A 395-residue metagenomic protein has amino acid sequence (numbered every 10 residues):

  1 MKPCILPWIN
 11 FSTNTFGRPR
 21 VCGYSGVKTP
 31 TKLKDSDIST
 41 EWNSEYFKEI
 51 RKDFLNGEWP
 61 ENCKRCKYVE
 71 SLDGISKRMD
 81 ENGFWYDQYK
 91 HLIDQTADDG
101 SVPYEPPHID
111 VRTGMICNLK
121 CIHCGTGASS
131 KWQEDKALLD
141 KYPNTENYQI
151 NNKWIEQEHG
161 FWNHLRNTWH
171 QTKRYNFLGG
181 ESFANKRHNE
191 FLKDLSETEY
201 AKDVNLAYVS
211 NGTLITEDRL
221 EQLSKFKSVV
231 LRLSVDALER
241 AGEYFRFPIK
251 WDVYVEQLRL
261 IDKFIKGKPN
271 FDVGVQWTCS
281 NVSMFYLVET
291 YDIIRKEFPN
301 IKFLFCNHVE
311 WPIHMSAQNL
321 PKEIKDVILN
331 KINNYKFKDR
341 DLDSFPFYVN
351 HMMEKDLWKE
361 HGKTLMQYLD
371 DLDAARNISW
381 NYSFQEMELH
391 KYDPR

Functional and structural regions predicted by a protein language model:
M1-N151, T168-W169, D341-R395: N-terminal pre-core extensions flanking Radical SAM catalytic domains
T15-F16, A207, F226-R232, D252-P394: Conserved C-terminal portion of the radical SAM core fold that forms the substrate/S-adenosylmethionine-binding
K34-D35, W42-K48, N56-C63, P106 (+10 more regions): A structural signal for well-ordered alpha-helical scaffolds and beta->alpha junctions
S39-W42, K64, C121, R166 (+3 more regions): Non-transmembrane alpha-helical segments in soluble domains of secreted/periplasmic/extracellular proteins
W59-R65, S76, Y104-E105, N176 (+3 more regions): Metal-dependent nucleotidyl/phosphoryl-transfer cores and adjacent nucleic-acid-binding surfaces
P106-I116, G125-Q157, H170-K186, T198-E217 (+3 more regions): Core AdoMet radical
W162-N167, L195-A201, E221, D262-N270 (+1 more regions): Alpha-helix termini
R187-K193, T216-L223, Y286-T290: Distinct, well-ordered alpha-helical segments
